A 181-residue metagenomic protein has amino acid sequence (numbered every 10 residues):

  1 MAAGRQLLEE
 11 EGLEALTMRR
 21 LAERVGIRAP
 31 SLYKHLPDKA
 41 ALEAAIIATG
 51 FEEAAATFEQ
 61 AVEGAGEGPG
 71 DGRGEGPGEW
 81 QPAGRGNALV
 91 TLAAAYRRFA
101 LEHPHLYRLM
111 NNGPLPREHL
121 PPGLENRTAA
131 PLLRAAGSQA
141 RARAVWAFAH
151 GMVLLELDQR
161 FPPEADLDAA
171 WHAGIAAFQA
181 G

Functional and structural regions predicted by a protein language model:
A2-Q6, E10-E11, R24, A41-A61 (+6 more regions): Alpha-helical structural segments
A3, L7, A95, F99 (+3 more regions): Amphipathic alpha-helical interface segments
L7-A41: Helix-turn-helix
P37-A41, L101, G137: Residues in soluble alpha-helical coiled-coils and helical-bundle/repeat scaffolds
A45, E59-L106, E125-A129, V145: Hydrophobic alpha-helical connector segments
F58-A65, M110-P114, E156-R160: Secondary-structure edge/capping motif, primarily at the C-terminal ends of alpha-helices and the immediately following
L109, A147-E164, Q179-G181: Amphipathic C-terminal alpha-helical segment
N111, L115-W146, A165-F178: Amphipathic alpha-helical packing segments from all-alpha helical-bundle domains
